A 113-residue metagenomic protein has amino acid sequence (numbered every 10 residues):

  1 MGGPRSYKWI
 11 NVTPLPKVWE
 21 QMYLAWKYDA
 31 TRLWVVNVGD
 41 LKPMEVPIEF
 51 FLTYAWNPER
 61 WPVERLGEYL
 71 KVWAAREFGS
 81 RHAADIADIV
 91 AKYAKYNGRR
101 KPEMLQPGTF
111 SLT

Functional and structural regions predicted by a protein language model:
M1-T113: Substrate-binding groove of N-acetylhexosamine-processing glycoside hydrolases
